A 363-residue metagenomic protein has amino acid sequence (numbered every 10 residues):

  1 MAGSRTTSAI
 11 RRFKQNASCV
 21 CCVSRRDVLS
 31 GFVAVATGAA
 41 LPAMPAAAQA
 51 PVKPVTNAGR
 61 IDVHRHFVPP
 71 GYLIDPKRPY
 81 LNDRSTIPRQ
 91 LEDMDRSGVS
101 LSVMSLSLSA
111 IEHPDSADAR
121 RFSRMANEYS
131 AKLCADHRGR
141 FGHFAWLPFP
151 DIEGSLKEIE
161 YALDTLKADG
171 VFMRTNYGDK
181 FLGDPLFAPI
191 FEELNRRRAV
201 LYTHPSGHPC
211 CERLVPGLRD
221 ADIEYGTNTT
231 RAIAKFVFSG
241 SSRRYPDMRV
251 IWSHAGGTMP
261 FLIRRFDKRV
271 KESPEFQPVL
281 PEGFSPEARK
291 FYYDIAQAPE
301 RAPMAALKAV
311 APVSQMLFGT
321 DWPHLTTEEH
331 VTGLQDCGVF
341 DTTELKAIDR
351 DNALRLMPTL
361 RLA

Functional and structural regions predicted by a protein language model:
A2-P45, A50-G59, V63, P69-L101 (+8 more regions): Mid-to-C-terminal alpha-helical segments outside catalytic/metal-binding sites
I61-R65, S102-M104, H143-A145, V171-M173 (+4 more regions): Hydrophobic faces of well-ordered beta-strands that scaffold small-molecule active sites in alpha/beta enzyme cores
F67-G71, V103, L108-A110, D151 (+3 more regions): Feature marks short, surface-exposed loop/turn motifs that line or immediately flank catalytic pockets and channel
R78, P274-A305: Aromatic-anchored helix/helix-loop segment that forms the rim or "lid" of small-molecule/cofactor binding pockets
Y80-R84, E112, F149-S155, G178-P185 (+3 more regions): Acidic-and-aromatic substrate-binding clefts and catalytic sites of carbohydrate-active enzymes
L106-I233, S239: Active-site gating/metal-coordination segments in enzymes
F236-R249: Active-site region of glycoside hydrolase catalytic domains
M248-F284: Aromatic-lined glycan-binding groove of carbohydrate-active enzymes
